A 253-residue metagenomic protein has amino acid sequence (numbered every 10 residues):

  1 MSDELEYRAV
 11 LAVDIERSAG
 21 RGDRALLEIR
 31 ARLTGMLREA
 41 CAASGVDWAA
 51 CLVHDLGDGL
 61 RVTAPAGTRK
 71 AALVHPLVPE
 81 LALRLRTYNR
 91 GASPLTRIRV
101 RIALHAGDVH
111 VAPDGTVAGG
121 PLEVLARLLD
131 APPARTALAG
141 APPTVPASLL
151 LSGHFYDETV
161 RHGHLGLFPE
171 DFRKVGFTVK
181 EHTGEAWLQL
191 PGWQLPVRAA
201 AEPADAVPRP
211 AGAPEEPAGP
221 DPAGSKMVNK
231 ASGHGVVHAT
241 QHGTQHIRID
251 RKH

Functional and structural regions predicted by a protein language model:
M1-A72: Catalytic NTP-binding/metal-coordinating core of nucleotidyl cyclase/transferase enzymes
S2, A139-P142, T178-V179, N229: A general structural signal for short secondary-structure junctions and capping/turn motifs
E6-A9, G45, A49, R90 (+3 more regions): Non-catalytic sensory/regulatory segments that transmit input signals in bacterial signaling proteins
L56, V145, H182-G184: A generic structural signal for well-ordered coil/turn residues at beta-strand boundaries that shape enzyme active-site
G67-K174: Catalytic beta-strand-to-alpha-helix segment of the class III nucleotidyl cyclase homology domain
L165-G219: Eukaryote-biased recognition of electropositive, low-complexity segments and basic polyanion/acidic-motif-binding
P208-H253: Long, low-complexity intrinsically disordered regions enriched in small/polar and proline/glycine residues
